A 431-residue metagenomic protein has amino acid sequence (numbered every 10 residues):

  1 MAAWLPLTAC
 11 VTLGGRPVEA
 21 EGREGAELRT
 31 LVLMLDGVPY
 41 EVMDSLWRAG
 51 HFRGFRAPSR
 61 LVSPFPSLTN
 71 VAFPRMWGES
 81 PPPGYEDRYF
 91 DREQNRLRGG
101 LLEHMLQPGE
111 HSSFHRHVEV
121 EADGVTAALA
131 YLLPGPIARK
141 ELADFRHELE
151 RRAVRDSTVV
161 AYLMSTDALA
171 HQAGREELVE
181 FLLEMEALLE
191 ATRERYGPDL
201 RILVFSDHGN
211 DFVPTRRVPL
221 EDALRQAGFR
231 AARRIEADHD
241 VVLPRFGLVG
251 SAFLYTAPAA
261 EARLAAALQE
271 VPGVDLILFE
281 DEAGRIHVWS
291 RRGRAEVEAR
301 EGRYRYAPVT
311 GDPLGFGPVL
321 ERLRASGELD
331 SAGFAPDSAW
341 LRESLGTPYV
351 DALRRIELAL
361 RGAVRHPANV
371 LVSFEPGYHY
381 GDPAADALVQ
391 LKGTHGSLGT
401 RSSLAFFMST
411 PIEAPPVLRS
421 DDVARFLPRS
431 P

Functional and structural regions predicted by a protein language model:
T8-A9: C-terminal motif of bacterial Sec signal peptides marking the signal peptidase cleavage site
T12-S63: Active-site-proximal N-terminal segment of extracellular/periplasmic enzymes that hydrolyze or transfer
G25, R139-R152, V159-A161, T166-V204 (+3 more regions): A long, amphipathic alpha-helix that forms part of the scaffold/cap immediately adjacent to metal-dependent active
G37, S206-G209, P376: Active-site metal-binding loops of divalent metal-dependent hydrolases
L46-H51, G174-V179, T215-L224, G293-A295 (+1 more regions): Short secondary-structure boundary/capping segments
R48, P64-E184, V241, G250 (+3 more regions): His/Asp/Glu-rich, glycine-adjacent segments that coordinate divalent cations and/or stabilize oxyanion chemistry on
P83-R88, E180-E190, L220-A237: Acidic, His- and aromatic-enriched active-site or binding-groove loops in soluble protein domains that engage sugars
V241-A424: Active-site neighborhoods of enzymes that stabilize oxyanions during catalysis
